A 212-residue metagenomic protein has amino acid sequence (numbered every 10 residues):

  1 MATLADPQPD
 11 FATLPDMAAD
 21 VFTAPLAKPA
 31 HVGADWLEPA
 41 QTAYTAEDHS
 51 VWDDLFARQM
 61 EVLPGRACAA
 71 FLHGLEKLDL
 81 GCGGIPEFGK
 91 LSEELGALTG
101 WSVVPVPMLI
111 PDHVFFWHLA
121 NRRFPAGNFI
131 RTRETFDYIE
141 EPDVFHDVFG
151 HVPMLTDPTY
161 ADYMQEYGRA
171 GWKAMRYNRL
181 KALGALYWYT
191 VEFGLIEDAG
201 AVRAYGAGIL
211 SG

Functional and structural regions predicted by a protein language model:
M1-L155: The feature captures two recurrent sequence modes
E134-G212: A contiguous, surface-oriented mixed alpha/beta subdomain in the mid-to-C-terminal portion of proteins that forms
